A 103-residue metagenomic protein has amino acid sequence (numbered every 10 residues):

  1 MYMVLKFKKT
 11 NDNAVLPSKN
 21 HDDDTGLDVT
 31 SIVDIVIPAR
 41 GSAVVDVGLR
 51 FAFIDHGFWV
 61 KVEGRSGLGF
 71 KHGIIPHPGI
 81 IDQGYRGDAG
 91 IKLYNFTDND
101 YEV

Functional and structural regions predicted by a protein language model:
M1-V103: DUTPase catalytic domain/fold
